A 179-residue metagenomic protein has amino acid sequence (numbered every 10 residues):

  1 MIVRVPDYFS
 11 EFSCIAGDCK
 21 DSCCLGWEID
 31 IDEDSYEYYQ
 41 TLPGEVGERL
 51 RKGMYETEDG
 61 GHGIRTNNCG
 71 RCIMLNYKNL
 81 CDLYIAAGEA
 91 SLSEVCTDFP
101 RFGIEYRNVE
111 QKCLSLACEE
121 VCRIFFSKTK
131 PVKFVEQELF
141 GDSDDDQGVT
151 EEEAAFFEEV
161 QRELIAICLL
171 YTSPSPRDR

Functional and structural regions predicted by a protein language model:
M1-L139, V149, A155-F156, V160: Hydrophobic scaffolds flanking metal-cofactor catalytic centers in soluble metalloenzymes
P43, L164-Y171: Hydrophobic, Leu/Ile/Phe/Ala-enriched alpha-helical segments that form helix-helix packing faces
S143, Q161-A166: Intrinsically disordered, low-complexity regulatory regions
D146: Glycine- and acidic
Y171-D178: Conserved small/polar residues in nucleotide/adenosyl-binding loops
